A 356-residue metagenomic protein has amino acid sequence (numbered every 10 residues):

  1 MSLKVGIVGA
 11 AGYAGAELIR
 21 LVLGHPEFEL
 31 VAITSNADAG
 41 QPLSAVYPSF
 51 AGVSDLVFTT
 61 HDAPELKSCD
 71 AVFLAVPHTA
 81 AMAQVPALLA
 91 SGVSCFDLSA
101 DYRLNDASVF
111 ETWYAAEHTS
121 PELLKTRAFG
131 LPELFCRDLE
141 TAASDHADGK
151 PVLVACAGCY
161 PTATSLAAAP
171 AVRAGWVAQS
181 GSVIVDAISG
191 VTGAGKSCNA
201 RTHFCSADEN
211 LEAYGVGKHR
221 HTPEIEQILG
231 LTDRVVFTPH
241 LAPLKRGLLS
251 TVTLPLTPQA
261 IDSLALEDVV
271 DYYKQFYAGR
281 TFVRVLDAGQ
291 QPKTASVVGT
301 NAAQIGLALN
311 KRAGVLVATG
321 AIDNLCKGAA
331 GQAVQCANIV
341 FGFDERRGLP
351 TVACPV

Functional and structural regions predicted by a protein language model:
M1-A207, Y214, A308-K311, P355-V356: N-terminal Rossmann-like NAD(P) cofactor-binding subdomain of oxidoreductases, focused on the glycine-rich
Y13, T126, T162-L166, V216-P223 (+4 more regions): Conserved active-site and cofactor/substrate-binding residues in soluble primary-metabolism enzymes
E17, L21, L166-P170, E224-I228 (+3 more regions): Alpha-helical scaffold segments in soluble metabolic enzymes
E27-S68, S182-A187, V191-A318: C-terminal substrate-binding/catalytic lobe of Rossmann-fold NAD(P)-dependent oxidoreductases
P170-A174, P255, C336-F343: Active-site catalytic microenvironments for nucleophilic, acid-base chemistry
L241-P243, I322-G328: Glycine-rich phosphate/pyrophosphate-binding beta-alpha loops
N324, V334-V356: C-terminal lid/capping helical subdomain adjacent to the catalytic/cofactor pocket in oxidative enzymes
